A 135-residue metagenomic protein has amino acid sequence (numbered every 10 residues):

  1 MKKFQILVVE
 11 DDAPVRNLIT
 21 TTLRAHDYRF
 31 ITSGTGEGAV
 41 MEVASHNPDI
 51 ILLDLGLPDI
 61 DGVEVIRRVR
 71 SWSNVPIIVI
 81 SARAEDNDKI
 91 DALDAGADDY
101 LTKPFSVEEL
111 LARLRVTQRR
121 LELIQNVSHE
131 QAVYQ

Functional and structural regions predicted by a protein language model:
F4-Q5, Q118-Q135: Short, Lys/Arg-enriched segments at the junction into DNA-binding effector domains of transcriptional regulators
E10, L57: Conserved acidic carboxylate
R16, P58, E85, K103: The feature encodes the CheY-like receiver
N17-A25: Charged docking surfaces used in two-component/phosphorelay signaling
D27-G36, E42-V43: Short hydrophobic/Thr-rich beta-strand motif most characteristic of the beta2 strand and flanking loop of CheY-like
T35, D61-E64, V69, D88: Acidic catalytic/metal-coordinating carboxylates
D54, S81: Active-site residues of response regulator receiver
